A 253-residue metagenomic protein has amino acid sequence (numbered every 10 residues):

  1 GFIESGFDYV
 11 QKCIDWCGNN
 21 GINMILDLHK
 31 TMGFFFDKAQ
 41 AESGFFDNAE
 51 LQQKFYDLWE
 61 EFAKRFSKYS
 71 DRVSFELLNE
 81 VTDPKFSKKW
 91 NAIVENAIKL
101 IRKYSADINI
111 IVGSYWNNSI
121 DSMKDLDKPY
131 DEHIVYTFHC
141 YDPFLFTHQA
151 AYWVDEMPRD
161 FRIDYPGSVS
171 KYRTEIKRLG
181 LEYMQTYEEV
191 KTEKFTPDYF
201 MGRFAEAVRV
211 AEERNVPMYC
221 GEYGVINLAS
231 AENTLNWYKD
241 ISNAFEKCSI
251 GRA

Functional and structural regions predicted by a protein language model:
G1-F35, N91-D107, I111, V210 (+1 more regions): Aromatic-lined substrate-binding rim segments of carbohydrate-active enzymes
G1-R72, N79-E80: Substrate-binding cleft and catalytic face of glycoside hydrolase catalytic domains, especially the flexible beta-alpha
F2-E4, K85-K89, K124, A229-T234: Short, solvent-exposed loop/turn segments at secondary-structure boundaries
M24-I25, Y219, A253: Conserved Rossmann-like nucleotide-binding pocket used by diverse enzymes that bind dinucleotide cofactors
F35-D37, I120, S230: Short Asp/Glu-rich motifs
A39-S43, L126, T234-N236: Short low-complexity, flexible loop/linker segments enriched in glycine and/or proline with clustered acidic
D47-K194, M201-V225, K247-I250: Active-site region of glycoside hydrolase catalytic domains
Q149-Y152, S230-K239: Histidine/acidic-residue-rich catalytic or RNA/ligand-binding cores of hydrolases and nuclease-related proteins
